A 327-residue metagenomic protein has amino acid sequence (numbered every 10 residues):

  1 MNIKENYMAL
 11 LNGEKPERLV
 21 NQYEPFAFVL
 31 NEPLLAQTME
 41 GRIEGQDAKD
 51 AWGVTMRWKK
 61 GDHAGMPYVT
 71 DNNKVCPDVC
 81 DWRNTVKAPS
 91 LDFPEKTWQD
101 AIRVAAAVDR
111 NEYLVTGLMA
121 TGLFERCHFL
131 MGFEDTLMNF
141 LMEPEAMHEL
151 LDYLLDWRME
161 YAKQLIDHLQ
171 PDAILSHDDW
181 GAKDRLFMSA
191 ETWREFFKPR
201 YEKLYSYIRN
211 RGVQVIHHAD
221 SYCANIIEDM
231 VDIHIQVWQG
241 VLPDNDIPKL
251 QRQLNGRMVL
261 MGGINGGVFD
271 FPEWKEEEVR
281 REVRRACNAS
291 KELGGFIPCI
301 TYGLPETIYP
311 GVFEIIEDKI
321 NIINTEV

Functional and structural regions predicted by a protein language model:
M1-F26, K49, K87-V327: Active-site loop segments of alpha/beta catalytic cores
I3, Y7-K15, E24-M66: N-terminal accessory beta-strand-rich subdomains and adjacent acidic, glycine-rich linkers that precede catalytic cores
E32-A36, K60-A64, Y68-D71, F129 (+2 more regions): Short aromatic-enriched loop/helix-cap "lid" or pocket-rim segments at secondary-structure transitions that line
R42-I43, N72, H148, L186: Alpha-helical interaction segments
Q46-T97, A107-T116: A contiguous, low-structure linker/loop signature
